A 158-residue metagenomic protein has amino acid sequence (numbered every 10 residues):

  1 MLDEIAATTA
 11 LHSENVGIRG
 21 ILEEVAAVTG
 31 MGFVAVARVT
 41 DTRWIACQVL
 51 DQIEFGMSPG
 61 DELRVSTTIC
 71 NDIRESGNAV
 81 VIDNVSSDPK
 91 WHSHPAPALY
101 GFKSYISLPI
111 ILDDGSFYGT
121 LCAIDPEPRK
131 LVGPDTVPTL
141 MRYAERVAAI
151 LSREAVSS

Functional and structural regions predicted by a protein language model:
M1-R64, D135, R142-A144, R153-S158: Intrinsically disordered, low-complexity terminal regulatory regions
A27-V28, P97-F102: Short loop/turn motifs at secondary-structure junctions and domain boundaries
F33, C70, S107, T120: Short hydrophobic/aromatic beta-strand element in the GNAT-like acyltransferase core that lines or flanks the acyl-donor
V39, R43, F55-H94, K103: Regulatory sensory and allosteric helical modules in signal-transduction proteins and certain transcription factors
S104-L112: A short, aliphatic-rich beta-strand micro-motif
D114-S116: Glycine-biased flexible loop/turn sites that connect beta-strands or occur in inter-domain linkers
L121-K130: Short beta-strand-to-loop transition segments that serve as allosteric relay/switch motifs in sensory/regulatory domains
